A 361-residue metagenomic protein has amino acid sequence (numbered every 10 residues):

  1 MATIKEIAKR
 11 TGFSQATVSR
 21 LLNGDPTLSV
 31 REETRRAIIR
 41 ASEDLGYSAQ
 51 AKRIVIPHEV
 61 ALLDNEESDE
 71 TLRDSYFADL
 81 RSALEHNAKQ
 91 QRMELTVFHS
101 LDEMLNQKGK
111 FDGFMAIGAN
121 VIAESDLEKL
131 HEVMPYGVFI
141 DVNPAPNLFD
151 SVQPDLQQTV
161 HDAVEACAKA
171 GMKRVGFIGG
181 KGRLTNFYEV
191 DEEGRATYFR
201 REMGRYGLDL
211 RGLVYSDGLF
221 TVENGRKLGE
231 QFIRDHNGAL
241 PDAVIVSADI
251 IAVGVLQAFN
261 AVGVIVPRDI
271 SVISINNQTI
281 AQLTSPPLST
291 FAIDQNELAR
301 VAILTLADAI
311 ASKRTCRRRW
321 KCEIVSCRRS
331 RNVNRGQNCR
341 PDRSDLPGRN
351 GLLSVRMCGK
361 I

Functional and structural regions predicted by a protein language model:
M1-V55, C358-K360: N-terminal helix-turn-helix DNA-binding module of bacterial transcription factors
A2, P57-E165, K169, G238 (+1 more regions): Alpha-helical recognition/docking segments in bacterial nutrient-uptake and carbohydrate-utilization systems
S19, I54-T71, R174-L184: Short beta-strand segments enriched in small/hydrophobic residues
L45, A170, F232-L240: Glycine-rich phosphate-binding loop signature in dinucleotide/nucleotide-binding domains
A61, F111-G118, G176-G179, Y215 (+2 more regions): Periplasmic-binding protein-like
E67-S75, H99-E103, V152-D162, I178-G204 (+4 more regions): Hinge/beta->alpha junction and helix N-cap segments in small-molecule ligand-binding domains
R234-I361: Flexible loop/turn connectors
